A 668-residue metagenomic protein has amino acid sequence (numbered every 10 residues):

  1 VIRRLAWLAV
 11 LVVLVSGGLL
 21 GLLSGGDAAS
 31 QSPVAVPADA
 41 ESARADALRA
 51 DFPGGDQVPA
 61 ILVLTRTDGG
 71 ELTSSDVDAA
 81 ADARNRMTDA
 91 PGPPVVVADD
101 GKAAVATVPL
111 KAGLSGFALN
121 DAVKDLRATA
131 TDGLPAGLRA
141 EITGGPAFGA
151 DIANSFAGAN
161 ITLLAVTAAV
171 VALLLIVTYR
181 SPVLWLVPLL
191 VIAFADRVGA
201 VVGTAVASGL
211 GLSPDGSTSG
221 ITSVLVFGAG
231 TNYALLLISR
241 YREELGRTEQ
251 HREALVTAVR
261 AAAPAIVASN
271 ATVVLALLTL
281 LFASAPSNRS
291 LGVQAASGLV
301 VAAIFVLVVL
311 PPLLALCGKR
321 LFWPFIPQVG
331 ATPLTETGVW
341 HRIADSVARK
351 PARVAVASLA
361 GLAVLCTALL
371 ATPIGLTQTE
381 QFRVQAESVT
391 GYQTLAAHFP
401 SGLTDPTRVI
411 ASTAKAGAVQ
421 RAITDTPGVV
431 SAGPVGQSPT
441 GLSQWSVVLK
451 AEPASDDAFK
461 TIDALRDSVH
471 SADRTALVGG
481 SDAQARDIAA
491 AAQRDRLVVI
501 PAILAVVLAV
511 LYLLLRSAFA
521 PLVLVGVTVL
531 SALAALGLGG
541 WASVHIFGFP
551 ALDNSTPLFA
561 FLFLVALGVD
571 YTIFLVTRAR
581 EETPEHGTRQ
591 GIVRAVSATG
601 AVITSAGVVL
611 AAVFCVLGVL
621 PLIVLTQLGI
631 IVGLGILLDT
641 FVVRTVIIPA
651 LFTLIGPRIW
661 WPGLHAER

Functional and structural regions predicted by a protein language model:
V1-A28, F117-I374, A483-R668: Membrane-embedded transmembrane helical bundles of large multi-pass transporters/channels
W7, P33-P37, E71: A short N-terminal beta->alpha junction/helix N-cap motif
S30-P33, T377-T379: Short hinge/gating elements
A38-I61, T67-P146, P373-A551: Structured non-transmembrane domains adjacent to transmembrane bundles in polytopic membrane proteins
